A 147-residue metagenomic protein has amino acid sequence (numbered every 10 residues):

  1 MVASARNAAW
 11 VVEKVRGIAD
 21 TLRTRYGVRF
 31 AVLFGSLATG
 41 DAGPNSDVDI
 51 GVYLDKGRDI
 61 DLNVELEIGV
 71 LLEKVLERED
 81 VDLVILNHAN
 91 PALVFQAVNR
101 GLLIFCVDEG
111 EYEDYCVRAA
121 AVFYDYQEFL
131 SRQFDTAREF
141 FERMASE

Functional and structural regions predicted by a protein language model:
M1-F30, A38-P44, G57-E147: Catalytic core of pol beta-like nucleotidyltransferases
S46-V48: Short, conserved active-site loops that position catalytic residues or coordinate cofactors/metal ions across diverse
G51-D55: Short hydrophobic/aromatic beta-strand micro-patches that form the beta-sheet surface supporting nucleotide- or nucleic
